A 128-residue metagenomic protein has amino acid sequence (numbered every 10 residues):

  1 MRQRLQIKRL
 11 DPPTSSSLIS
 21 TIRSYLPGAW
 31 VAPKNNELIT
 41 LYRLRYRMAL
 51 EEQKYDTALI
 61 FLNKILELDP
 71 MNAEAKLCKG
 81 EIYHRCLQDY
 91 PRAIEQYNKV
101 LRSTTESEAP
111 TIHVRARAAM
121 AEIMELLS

Functional and structural regions predicted by a protein language model:
Y25-L41, L127: TPR-adjacent "capping" and linker segments in tetratricopeptide-repeat scaffold/adaptor proteins
P33, L66-E67, R102: Conserved structural position within tetratricopeptide repeats
L41, A75, A109-P110: TPR alpha-solenoid repeat register
R47, E81-I82, E122: Residue-level recognition of tetratricopeptide repeat
L50, H84-R85, E125: Specific register positions within alpha-helical solenoid repeats of the TPR/Sel1-like families, i.e., one
C78, I112-R115, A119: Canonical tetratricopeptide repeat
